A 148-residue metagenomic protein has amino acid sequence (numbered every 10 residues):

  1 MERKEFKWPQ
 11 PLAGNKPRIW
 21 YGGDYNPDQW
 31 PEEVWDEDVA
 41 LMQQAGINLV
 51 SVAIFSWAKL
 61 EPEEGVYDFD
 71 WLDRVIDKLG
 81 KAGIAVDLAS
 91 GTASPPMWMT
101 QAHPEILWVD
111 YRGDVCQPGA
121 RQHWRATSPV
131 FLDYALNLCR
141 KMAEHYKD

Functional and structural regions predicted by a protein language model:
M1-S51, D77-A85: N-terminal carbohydrate-binding accessory modules
W20-E32, A53-W71, C116-N137, A143-H145: The substrate-binding groove and active-site-proximal loops of carbohydrate-active enzymes, especially glycoside
D36-V115, R140-A143: Aromatic-lined substrate-binding rim segments of carbohydrate-active enzymes
